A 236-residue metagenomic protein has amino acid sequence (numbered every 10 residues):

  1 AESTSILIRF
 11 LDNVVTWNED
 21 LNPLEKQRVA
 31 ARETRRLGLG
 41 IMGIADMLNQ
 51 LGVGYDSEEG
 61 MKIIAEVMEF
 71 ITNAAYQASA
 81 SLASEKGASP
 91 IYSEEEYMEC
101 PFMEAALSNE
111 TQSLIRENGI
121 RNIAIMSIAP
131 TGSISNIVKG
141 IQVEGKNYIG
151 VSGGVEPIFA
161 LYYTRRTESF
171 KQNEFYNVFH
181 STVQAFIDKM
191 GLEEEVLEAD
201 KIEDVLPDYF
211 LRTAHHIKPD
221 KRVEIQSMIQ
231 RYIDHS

Functional and structural regions predicted by a protein language model:
A1-T4, L48, P157: Alpha-helical support elements that line or immediately flank enzyme active sites and cofactor-binding pockets
E2-R9, R32-M42, K62, E66 (+4 more regions): Conserved active-site and cofactor/substrate-binding residues in soluble primary-metabolism enzymes
S3-R28, R32, G54-T131, P207-D208: Internal maturation/activation junctions in enzymes
I8-E19, A30-G52, E224, R231-Y232: Core structural elements
L11-D20, P101-F102, L114-R121, M126-S236: Catalytic alpha/beta core of large soluble enzyme barrels
I44-G54, E195-D204: Short, compositionally biased low-complexity segments
A45-M47, E59, K139: Residue-level recognition of conserved structural "scaffold" positions that shape functional pockets and channels
